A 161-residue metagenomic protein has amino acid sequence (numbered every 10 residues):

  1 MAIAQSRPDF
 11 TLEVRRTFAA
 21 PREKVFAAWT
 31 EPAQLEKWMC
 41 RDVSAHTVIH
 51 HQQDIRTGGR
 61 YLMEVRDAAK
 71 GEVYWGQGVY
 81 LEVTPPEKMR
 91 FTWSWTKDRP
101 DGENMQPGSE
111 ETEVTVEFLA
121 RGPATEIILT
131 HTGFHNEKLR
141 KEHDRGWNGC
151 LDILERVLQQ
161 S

Functional and structural regions predicted by a protein language model:
M1-H46: Hydrophobic ligand-binding cavity/cleft-lining segments
S6-P8, I55, K70-Y74, Q106-E110: A generic structural micro-feature
D9-R15, R22-K24, R60, W75 (+3 more regions): Intrinsic-disorder/low-complexity, polar/charged segments enriched in Ser/Thr/Lys/Arg/Asp/Glu/Gln
E13, A33-W75: Short beta-edge strand/loop motif at the mouth of beta-sheet-based domains
R16, H50-Q53, G76-E82, E111-L119: Hydrophobic/aromatic beta-strand elements that line small-molecule binding cavities or substrate pockets in beta-rich
R22-E23, D54-T57, L81-M89, E117-E126 (+1 more regions): A short, structured loop/turn motif at beta-sheet edges
V25, L35, Y61, Y80 (+4 more regions): Hydrophobic pocket/interface hotspot
R90-S94, R99-N148: Beta-strand/loop substructures that line and gate deep hydrophobic ligand-binding cavities in soluble
